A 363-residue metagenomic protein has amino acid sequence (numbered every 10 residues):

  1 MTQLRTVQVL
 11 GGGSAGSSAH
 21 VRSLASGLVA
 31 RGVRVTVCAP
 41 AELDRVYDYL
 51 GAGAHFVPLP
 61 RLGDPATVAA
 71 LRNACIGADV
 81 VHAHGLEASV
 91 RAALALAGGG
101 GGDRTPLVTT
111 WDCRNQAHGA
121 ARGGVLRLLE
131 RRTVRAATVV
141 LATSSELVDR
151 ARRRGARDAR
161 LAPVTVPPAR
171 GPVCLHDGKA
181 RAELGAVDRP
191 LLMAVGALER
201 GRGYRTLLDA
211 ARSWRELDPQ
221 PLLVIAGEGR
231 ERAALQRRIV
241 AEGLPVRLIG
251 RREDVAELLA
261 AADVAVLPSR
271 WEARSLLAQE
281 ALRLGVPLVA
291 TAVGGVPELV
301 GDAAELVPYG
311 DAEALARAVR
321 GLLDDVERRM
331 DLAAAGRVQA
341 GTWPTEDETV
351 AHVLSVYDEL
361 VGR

Functional and structural regions predicted by a protein language model:
Q3-L4, Q8-P65, L147-R150, R230: N-terminal strand-loop element at the rim of the active site of nucleotide-sugar-dependent glycosyltransferases
A15-S26, P190-S213, L223, R230-Q236 (+1 more regions): A conserved mid-protein helix/loop that constitutes part of the nucleotide-sugar donor-binding site
G63-A69, P106, N115-A136: Nucleotide-sugar donor phosphate/pyrophosphate-binding loop at the beta->alpha transition of glycosyltransferases
A83-S89, W111: Short His-centered aromatic/hydrophobic patch
R135-R160, R170: A short, active-site helix/loop in glycosyltransferases that binds the activated sugar's phosphate group
R251, R270: Aromatic "clamp/platform" in nucleotide-sugar-dependent glycosyltransferases that forms part of the donor/acceptor
P287-A290: Short hydrophobic beta-strand element within catalytic cores of glycosyltransferases and related nucleotide-activated
D302-E313, G321-E327: Conserved acidic donor-binding segment of nucleotide-sugar-dependent glycosyltransferases
